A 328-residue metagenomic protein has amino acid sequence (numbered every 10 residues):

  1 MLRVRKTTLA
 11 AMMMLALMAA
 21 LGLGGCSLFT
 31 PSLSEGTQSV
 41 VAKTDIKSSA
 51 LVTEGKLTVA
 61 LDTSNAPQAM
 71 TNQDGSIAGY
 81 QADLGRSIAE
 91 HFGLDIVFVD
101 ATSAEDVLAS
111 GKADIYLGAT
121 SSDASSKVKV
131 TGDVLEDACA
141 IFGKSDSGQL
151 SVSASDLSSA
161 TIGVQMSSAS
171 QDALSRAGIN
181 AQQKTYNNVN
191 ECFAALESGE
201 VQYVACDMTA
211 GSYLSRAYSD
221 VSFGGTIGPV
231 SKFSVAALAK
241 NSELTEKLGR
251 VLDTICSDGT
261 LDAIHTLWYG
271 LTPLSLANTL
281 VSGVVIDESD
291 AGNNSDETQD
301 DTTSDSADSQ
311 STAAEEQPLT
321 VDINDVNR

Functional and structural regions predicted by a protein language model:
L21-G25: C-terminal motif of bacterial Sec signal peptides marking the signal peptidase cleavage site
S27-Q38, D172-N187, F223, D253-R328: Ligand-binding clefts/hinges and TM-proximal coupling segments of bilobed small-molecule sensing domains
S27-T37, A82-H91, S147-G148, A160-T161 (+2 more regions): Extended ligand-binding regions for polar small-molecule ligands
E35-G118: Extracytoplasmic small-molecule ligand-binding "clamshell" domains of the periplasmic binding protein/Venus flytrap
T63, L135-G143, S212-D253, T272-G292: Periplasmic-binding protein-like
R86, D95-D156: Acidic, polar ligand-binding/catalytic clefts
V97-A109, Q149-L150, A169, K184-S198: Short helix-initiation/N-cap motifs at beta->coil->alpha
D106, A119-S126, E197-S198, Q202-V230: A ligand-binding cleft/hinge motif common to bilobed small-molecule-binding domains
